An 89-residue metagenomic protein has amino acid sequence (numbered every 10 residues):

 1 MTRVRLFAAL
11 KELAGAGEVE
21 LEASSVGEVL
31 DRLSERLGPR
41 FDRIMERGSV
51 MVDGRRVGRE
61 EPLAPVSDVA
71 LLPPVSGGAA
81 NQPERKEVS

Functional and structural regions predicted by a protein language model:
M1-S89: Ubiquitin-like/PB1-type beta-grasp interaction modules and other compact soluble beta-rich domains
